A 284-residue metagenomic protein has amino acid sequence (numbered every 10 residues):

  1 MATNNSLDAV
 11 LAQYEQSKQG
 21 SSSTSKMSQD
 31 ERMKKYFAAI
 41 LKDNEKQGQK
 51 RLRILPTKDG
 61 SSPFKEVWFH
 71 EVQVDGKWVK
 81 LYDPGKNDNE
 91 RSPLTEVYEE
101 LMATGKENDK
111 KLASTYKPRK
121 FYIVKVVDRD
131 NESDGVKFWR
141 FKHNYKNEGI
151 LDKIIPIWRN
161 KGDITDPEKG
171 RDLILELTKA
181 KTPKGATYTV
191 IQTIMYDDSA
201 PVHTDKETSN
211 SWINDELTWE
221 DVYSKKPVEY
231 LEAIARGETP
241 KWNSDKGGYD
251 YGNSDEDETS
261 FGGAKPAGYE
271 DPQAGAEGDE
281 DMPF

Functional and structural regions predicted by a protein language model:
M1-N5, D255-F284: Short acidic DE-rich linear segments
A2-I164, D221, K225-R236, P240-K241 (+1 more regions): OB-fold ssDNA-binding interfaces and closely related basic DNA-contact patches used across DNA replication/repair
K46, V74, D83, N160 (+6 more regions): Intrinsically disordered, low-complexity segments enriched in small/polar residues
R129-S260: Compact mixed alphabeta submodule
